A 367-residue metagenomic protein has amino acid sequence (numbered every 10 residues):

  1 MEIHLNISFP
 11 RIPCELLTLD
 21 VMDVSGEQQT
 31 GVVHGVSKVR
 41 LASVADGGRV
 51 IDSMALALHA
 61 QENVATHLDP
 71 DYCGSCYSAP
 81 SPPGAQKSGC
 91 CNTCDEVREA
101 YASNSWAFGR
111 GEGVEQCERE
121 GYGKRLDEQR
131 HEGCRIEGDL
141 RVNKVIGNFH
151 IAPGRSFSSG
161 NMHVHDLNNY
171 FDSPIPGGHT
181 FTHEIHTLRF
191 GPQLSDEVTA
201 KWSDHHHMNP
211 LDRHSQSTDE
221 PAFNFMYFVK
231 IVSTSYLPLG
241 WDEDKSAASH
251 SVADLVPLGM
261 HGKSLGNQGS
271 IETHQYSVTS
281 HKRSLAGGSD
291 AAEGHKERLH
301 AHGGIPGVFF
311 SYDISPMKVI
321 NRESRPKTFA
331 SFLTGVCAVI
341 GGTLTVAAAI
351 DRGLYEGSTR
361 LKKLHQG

Functional and structural regions predicted by a protein language model:
M1-H4: Alpha-helical transmembrane signal-anchor/signal-peptide segments
S8-L285: Soluble non-transmembrane domains of integral membrane proteins
H261-G367: Membrane-proximal extracellular juxtamembrane segment immediately upstream of a following transmembrane helix
